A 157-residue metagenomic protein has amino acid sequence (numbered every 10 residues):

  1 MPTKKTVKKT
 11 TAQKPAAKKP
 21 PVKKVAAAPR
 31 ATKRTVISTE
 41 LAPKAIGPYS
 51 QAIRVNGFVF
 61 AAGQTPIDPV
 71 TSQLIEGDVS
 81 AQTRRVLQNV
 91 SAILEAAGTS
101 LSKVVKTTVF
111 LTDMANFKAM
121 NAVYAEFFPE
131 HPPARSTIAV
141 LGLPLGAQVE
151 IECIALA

Functional and structural regions predicted by a protein language model:
P2-Q88, A92-S102, L111-A157: N-terminal presequence-like segments and the immediate start of the first folded domain
